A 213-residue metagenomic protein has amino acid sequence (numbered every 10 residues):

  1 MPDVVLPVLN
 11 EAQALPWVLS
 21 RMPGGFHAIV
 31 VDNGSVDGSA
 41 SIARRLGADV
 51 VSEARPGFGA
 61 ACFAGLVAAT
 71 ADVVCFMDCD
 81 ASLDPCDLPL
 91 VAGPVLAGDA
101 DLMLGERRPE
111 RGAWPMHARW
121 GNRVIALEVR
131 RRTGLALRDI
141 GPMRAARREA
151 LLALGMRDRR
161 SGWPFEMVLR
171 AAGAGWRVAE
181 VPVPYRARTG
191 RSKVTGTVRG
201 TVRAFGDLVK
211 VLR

Functional and structural regions predicted by a protein language model:
M1, G134, M156-R213: Hydrophobic helical membrane-anchoring modules
L6, F26-G34, V51: Short beta-strand/loop segment that forms part of the nucleotide-sugar
V8-G24: Short, well-formed alpha-helical segments that are part of the catalytic scaffolds of diverse glycosyltransferases
Q13-W17, D37-L46: Acidic helix N-cap motif at the loop->helix transition within catalytic regions of sugar-transfer enzymes
I29, A40-A68: Conserved donor nucleotide-binding strand/loop of the catalytic core
D32-A40, A81: A conserved acidic beta->alpha catalytic loop
A54-P56, A60-V67, C86-S161, A187-V202: Acceptor/aglycone-binding surface of glycosyltransferases and processive sugar-polymer synthases
V74: Short aromatic/hydrophobic "clamp" motif used to bind/position activated sugar donors
